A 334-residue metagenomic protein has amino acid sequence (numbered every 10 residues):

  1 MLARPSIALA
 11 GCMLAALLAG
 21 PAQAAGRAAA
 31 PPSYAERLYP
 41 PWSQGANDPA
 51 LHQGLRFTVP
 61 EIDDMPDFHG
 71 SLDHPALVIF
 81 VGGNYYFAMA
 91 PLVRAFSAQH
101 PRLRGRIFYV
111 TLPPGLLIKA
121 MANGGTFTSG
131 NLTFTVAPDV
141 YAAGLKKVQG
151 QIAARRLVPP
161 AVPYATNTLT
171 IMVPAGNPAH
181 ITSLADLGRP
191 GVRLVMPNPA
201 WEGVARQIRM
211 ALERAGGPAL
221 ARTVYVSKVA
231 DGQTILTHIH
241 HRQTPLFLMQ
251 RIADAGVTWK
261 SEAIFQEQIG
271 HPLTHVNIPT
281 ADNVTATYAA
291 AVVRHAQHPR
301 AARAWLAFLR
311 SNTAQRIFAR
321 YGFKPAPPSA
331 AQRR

Functional and structural regions predicted by a protein language model:
M1-R4: N-terminal secretory signal peptides that target proteins for export/translocation
A8-L18: Bacterial N-terminal signal peptides
G20-A24: Sec/Tat signal peptide C-region and signal peptidase I cleavage site
A25-V110, P114-M121, N131-P138, L145-K146 (+3 more regions): Exported/periplasmic ABC-transporter solute-binding proteins
G125-F127: Helical hinge/lid and interdomain linker segments adjacent to catalytic or ligand-binding clefts that mediate domain
V158-P159: A short alpha->loop->secondary-structure connector
